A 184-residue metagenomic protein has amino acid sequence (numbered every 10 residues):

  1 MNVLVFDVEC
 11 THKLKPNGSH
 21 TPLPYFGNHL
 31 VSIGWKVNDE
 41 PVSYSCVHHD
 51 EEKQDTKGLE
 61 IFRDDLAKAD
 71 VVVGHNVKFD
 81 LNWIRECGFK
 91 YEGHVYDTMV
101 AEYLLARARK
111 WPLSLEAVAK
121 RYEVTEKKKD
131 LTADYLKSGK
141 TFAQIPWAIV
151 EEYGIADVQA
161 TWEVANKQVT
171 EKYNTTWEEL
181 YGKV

Functional and structural regions predicted by a protein language model:
M1-L113: Conserved RNase H-like, two-metal-ion catalytic cores of nucleic-acid enzymes
C10, L59-E60, V95, D130 (+1 more regions): Alpha-helical context
S45-D50, A119, N174-G182: Short alpha-helical "patches" and their helix-cap loops
K57-I61, S114-V118, D130-L131, I149 (+1 more regions): Exposed alpha-helical structural elements
R85, E92-K129, Y153, Q159-N166: Charged catalytic and DNA/RNA-contacting regions of genome-maintenance and nucleic-acid-processing enzymes
K90-E92, A133-V184: Mixed-charge, glycine-rich, non-catalytic linkers/tails in nucleic-acid processing enzymes
